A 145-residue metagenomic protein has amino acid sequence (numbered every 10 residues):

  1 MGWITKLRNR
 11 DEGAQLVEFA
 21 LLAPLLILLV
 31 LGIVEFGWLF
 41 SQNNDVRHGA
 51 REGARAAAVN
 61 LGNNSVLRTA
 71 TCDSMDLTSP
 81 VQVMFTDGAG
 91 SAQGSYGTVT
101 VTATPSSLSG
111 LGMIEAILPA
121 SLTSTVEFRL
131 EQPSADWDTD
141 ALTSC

Functional and structural regions predicted by a protein language model:
M1-T71: Alpha-helical assembly-interface signal, strongest on the long, hydrophobic N-terminal helix that forms
G2, H48-C145: Short, conserved structural patches
